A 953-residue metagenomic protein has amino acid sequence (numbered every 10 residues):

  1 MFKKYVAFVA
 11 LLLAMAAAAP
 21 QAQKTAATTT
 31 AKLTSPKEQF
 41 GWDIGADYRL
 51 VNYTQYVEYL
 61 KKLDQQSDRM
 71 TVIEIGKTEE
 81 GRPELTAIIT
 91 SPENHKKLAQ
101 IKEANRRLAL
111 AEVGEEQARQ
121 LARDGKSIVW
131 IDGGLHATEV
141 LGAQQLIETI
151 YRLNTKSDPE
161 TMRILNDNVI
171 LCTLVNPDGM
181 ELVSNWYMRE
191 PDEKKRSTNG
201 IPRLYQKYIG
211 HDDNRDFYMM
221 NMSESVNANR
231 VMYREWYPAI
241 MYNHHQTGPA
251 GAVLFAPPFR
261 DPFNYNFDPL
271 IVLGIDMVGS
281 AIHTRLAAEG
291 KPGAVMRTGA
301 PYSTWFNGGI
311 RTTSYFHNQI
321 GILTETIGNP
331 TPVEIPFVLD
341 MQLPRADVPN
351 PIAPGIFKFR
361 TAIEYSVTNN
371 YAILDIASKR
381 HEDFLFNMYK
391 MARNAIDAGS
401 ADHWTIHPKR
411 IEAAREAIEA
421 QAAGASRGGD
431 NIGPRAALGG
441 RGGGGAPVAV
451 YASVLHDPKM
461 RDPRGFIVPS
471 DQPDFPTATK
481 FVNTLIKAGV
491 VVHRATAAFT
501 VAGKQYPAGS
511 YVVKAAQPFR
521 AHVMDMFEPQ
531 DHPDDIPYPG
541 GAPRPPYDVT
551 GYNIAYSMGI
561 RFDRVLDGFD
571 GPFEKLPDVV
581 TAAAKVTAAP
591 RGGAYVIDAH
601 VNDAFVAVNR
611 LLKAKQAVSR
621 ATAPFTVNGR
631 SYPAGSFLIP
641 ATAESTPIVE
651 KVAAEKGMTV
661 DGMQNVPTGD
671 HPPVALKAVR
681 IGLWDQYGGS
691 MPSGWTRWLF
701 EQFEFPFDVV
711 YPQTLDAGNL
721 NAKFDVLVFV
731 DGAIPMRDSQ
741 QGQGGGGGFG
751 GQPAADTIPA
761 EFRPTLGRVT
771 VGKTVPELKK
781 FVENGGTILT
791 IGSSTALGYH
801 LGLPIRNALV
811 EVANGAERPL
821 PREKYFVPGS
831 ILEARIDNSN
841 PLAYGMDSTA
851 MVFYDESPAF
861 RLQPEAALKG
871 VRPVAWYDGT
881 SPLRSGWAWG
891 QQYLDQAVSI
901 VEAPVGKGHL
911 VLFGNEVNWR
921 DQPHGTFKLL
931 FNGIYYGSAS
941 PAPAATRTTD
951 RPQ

Functional and structural regions predicted by a protein language model:
M1-K4: Positively charged n-region of N-terminal signal peptides that target proteins for export
A7-A16: Bacterial N-terminal signal peptides
A18-A22: Sec/Tat signal peptide C-region and signal peptidase I cleavage site
Q23-N168, I209, R215-D216, N221-S223 (+5 more regions): Intrinsic-disorder/low-complexity accessory segments
L135-A137, T173-G179, M219, G248: Acidic, glycine-rich active-site loops and adjacent beta-strand->loop/helix elements that engage anionic groups
E160, N168-R215: Divalent-metal coordination cores built from histidine and acidic residues
C172-N176, Y187, N243-G251, S794: Short, solvent-exposed turn/loop segments enriched in Gly/Ser/Thr/Pro and often Arg
Y242-N243, V728: N-terminal Rossmann-like NAD(P) cofactor-binding module of classical short-chain dehydrogenase/reductase
